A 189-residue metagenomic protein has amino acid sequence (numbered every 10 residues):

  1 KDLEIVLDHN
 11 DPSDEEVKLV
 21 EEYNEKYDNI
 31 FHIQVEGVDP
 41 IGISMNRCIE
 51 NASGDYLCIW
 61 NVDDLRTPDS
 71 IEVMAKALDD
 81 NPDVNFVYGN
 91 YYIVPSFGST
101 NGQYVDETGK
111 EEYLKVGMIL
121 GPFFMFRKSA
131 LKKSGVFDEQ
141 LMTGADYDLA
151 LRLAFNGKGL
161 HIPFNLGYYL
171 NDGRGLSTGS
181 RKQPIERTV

Functional and structural regions predicted by a protein language model:
D2-Q34: Acidic donor-binding segment of Leloir-type glycosyltransferases
V35-A52: Glycine-rich, basic loop-to-helix element that forms the pyrophosphate-binding segment of sugar-nucleotide handling
L57: Short aromatic/hydrophobic "clamp" motif used to bind/position activated sugar donors
D69-N101: Conserved donor NDP-sugar-binding/catalytic core segment of glycosyltransferases
N90, L160-L166: Catalytic beta-strand/loop signature of glycosyltransferases that borders the donor
T108-M125: A recurrent flexible, glycine/aromatic-enriched loop bordering the glycosyltransferase active site that acts as
E112-Y113, N165-D172, T178-V189: Catalytic core of nucleotide-sugar-dependent glycosyltransferases
M142-L149: Acidic donor-binding loop at a coil-to-helix junction in glycosyltransferase catalytic cores that engages
